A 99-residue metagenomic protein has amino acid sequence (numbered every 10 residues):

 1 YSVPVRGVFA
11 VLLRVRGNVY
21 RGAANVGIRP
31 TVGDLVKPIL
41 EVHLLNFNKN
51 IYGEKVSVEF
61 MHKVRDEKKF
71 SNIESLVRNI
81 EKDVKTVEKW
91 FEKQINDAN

Functional and structural regions predicted by a protein language model:
Y1-N99: Phosphate/ribose-recognition catalytic cores of enzymes acting on nucleotide-derived substrates
